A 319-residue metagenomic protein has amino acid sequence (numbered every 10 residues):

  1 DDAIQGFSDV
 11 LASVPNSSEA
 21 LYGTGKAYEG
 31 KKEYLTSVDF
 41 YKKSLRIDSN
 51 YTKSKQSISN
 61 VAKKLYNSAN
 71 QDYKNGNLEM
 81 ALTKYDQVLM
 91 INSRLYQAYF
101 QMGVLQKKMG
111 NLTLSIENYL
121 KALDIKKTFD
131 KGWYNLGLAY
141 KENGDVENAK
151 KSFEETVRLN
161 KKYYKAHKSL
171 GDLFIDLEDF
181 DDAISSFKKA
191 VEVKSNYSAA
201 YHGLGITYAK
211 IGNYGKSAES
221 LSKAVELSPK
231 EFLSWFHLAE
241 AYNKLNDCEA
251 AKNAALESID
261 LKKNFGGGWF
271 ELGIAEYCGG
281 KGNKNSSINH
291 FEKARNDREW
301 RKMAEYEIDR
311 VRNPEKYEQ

Functional and structural regions predicted by a protein language model:
D1-G6, K31-K43, L65-Q87, K108-K121 (+7 more regions): Structural signature of tandem alpha-helical TPR/SEL1-like repeats, specifically the intra-repeat loop/turn
S13, I47, I91, I125 (+5 more regions): Structural marker of alpha-solenoid helical repeat scaffolds
N16-Y22, E226, K230-N296, W300: Ankyrin-repeat and related helical/solenoid repeat scaffolds used for protein-protein interactions
S18-E19, T52-K53, S59-A62, Y96-Q97 (+6 more regions): Helix-start (N-cap) detector for alpha-helical repeat units in TPR-like alpha-solenoids, especially tetratricopeptide
E19-N60, M90: Long, contiguous interaction/recruitment modules in multidomain scaffold/adaptor proteins
G23, S57-N60, N67, Q101 (+6 more regions): Canonical tetratricopeptide repeat
Y51-L65, I274-C278, R301-Q319: TPR/TPR-like alpha-solenoid helical repeat scaffolds
